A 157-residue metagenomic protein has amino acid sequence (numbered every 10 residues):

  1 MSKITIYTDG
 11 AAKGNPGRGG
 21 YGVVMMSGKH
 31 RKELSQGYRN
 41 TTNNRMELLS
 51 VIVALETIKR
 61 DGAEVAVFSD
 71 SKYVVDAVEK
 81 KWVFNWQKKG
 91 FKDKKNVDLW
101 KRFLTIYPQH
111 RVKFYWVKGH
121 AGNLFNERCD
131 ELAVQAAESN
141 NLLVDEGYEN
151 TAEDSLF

Functional and structural regions predicted by a protein language model:
M1-R45, L49, L55-A63, Q135 (+2 more regions): RNase H-like nuclease fold core
T8-R18, I52-R128, L132, A136-A137 (+1 more regions): RNase H catalytic domain
